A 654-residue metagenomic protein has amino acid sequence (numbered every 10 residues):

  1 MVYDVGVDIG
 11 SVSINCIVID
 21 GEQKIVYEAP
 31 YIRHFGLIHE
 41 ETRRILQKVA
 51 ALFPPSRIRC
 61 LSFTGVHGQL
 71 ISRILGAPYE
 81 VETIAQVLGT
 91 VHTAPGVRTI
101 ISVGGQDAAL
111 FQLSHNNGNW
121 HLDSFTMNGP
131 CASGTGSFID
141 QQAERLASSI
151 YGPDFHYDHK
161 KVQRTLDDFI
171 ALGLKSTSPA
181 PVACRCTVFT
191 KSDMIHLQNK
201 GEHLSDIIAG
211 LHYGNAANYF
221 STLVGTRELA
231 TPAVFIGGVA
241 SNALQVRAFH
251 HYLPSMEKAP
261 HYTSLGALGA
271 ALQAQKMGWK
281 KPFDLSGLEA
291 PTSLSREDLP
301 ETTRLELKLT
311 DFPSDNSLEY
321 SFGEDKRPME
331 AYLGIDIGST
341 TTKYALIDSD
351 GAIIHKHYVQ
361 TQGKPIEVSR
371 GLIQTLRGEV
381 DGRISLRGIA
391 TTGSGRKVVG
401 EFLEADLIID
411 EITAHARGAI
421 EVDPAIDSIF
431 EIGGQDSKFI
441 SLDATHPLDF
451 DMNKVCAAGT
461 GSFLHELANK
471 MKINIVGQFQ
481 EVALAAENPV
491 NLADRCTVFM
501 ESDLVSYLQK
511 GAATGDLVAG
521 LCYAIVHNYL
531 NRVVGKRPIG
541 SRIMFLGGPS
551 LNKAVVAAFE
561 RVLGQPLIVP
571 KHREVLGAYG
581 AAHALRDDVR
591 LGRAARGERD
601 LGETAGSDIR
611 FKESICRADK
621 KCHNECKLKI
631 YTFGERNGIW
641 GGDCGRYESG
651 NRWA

Functional and structural regions predicted by a protein language model:
M1-E22, V97-W120, F322-I354, I426-D443 (+2 more regions): Gly/Thr-rich phosphate-binding beta-strand-loop-beta motif of the actin/hexokinase/Hsp70
D4-Q47, H121-G129, I335-T375, F450 (+2 more regions): Short glycine-rich, Thr/Ser-proximal phosphate-binding strand/loop in the N-terminal lobe of ATP-dependent enzymes
P30-H34, A50-T83, A108-Q112, G201 (+3 more regions): Short beta-strand-loop/turn "lid" adjacent to the catalytic site in phosphate-handling enzymes
L37, H115, H121-L174, C186 (+8 more regions): Glycine-rich phosphate-binding loop plus the immediately following alpha-helix
V66-H67, G214, L223-Y252, Y262-G266 (+3 more regions): Glycine-rich phosphate-binding loops at beta-strand->alpha-helix junctions
Y79-T83, F249-L268, D406-T413, E560-Y579: Conserved phosphate-binding/catalytic loops in two-lobed NTP-binding clefts
T190-S221, S502-N531: Adenine-nucleotide phosphate-binding core of ATP-dependent small-molecule kinases
K276-A331, K438, D587-A654: Acidic, glycine/GT-rich loop-and beta-edge segments that sit at the periphery of enzyme/chaperone cores
